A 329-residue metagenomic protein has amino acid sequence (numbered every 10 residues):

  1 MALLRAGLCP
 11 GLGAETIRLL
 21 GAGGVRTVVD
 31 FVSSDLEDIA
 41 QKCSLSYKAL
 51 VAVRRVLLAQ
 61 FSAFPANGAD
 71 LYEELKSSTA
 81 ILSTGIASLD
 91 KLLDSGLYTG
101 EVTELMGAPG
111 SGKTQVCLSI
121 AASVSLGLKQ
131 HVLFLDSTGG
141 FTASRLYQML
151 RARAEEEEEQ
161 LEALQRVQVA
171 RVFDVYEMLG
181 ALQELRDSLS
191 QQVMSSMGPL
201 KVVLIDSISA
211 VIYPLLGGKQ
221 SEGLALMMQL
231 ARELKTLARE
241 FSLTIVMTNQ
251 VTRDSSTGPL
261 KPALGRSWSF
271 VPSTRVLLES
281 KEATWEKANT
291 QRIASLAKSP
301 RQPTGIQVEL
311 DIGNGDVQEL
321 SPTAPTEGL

Functional and structural regions predicted by a protein language model:
A2-L57: Helix-hairpin-helix
G7-C9, V28, P214, G218-E222: Peripheral, non-AAA+ core regions of ATP-driven protein-machinery
L19, D38, K42-S46, V53-L161 (+1 more regions): The Walker A/P-loop phosphate-binding site
L36, G110, S137-G139, I208 (+2 more regions): Short, ordered loop/turn segments at secondary-structure junctions
F64, S111, Q183, D187-Q192 (+2 more regions): Preference for well-ordered, secondary-structure-rich cores of eukaryotic proteins
S83-I86, D90, T99, T114 (+5 more regions): Amphipathic alpha-helical transducer elements in NTP-driven molecular machines
L128-S221: Conserved inter-motif catalytic segment of the P-loop NTP-binding fold
L224-M228, R232-L329: Phosphate-binding/switch region of NTP-binding enzymes
